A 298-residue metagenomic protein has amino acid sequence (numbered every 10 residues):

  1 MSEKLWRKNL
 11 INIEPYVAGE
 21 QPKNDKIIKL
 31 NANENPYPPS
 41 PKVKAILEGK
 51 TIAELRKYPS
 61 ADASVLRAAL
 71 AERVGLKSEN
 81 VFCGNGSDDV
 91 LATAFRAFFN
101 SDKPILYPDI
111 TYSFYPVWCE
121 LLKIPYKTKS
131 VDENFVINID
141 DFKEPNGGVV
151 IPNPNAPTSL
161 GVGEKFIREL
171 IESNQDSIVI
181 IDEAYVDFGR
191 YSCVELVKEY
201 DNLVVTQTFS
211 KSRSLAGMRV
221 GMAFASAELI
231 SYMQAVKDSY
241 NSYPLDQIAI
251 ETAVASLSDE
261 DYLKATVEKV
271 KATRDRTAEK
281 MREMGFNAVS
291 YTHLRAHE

Functional and structural regions predicted by a protein language model:
M1-K57, P145: N-terminal "arm"/small-domain region of PLP-dependent enzymes with the aminotransferase-like
V65-P104: Phosphate-binding glycine-rich loop
A97-P152: PLP-dependent aminotransferase-like
N134-P145, P157-V179, E183-L215: Active-site pre-lysine segment of PLP-dependent enzymes
N202-R282, F286-N287: PLP-dependent aminotransferase class I/II
T292-E298: Conserved small/polar residues in nucleotide/adenosyl-binding loops
